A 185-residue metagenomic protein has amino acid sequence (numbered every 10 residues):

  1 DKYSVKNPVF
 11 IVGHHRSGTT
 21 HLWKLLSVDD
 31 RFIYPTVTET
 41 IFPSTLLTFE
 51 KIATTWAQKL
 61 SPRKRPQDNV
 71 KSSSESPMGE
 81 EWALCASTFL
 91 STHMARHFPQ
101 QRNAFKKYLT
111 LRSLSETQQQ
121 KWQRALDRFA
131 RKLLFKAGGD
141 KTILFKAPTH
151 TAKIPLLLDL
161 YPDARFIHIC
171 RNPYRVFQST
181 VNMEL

Functional and structural regions predicted by a protein language model:
D1-N7: Extreme N-terminal, non-catalytic leader segments that precede Walker-type/kinase nucleotide-binding cores
V9, I33, R165-I167: Hydrophobic/aromatic beta-strand patches that form the interior of the parallel beta-sheet core in alpha/beta enzyme
F10-V28: Glycine-rich phosphate-binding P-loop
V12-H14, L144-P148: Short His-Asn-centered micro-motif
R16-S17, E39-F42, L90-S91, T149-A152 (+2 more regions): Short, solvent-exposed loop/turn segments at secondary-structure junctions
V28-T38: Post-Walker A helix-loop "phosphate-sensing" segment adjacent to the P-loop in P-loop NTPases
I41-I143: PAPS-dependent sulfation machinery
K146, L157-N182: Conserved phosphate-donor/acceptor-positioning beta-strand/loop module used by diverse small-molecule
